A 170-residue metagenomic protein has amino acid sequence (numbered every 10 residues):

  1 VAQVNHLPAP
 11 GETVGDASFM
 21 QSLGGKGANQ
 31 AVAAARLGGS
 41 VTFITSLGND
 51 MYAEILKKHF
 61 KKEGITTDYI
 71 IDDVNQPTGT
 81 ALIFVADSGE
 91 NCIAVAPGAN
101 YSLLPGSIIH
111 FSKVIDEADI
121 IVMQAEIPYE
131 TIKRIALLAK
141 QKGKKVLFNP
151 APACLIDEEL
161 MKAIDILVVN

Functional and structural regions predicted by a protein language model:
V1-S46, M51-I65: Glycine-rich phosphate/adenosyl-contacting loop at the front of the ribokinase-like
A2, T78-T80, E90-N91: Change "...and in nucleic-acid phosphodiester-cleaving endonucleases..." to "...and in nucleic-acid processing enzymes
V14, S18-N29, M51, D73-P77 (+3 more regions): Residues at secondary-structure transition points
S18, I44-N49, T67-T78, N149-A151: Beta-strand->loop->alpha-helix junctions that form or flank phosphate-binding loops in nucleotide-handling enzymes
M20, I44, A81, I120-I121: Short aromatic/hydrophobic contact patches that present stacked aromatics for nucleic-acid/ligand binding
K57-D72, I83-V169: Ribokinase/PfkB-type carbohydrate-kinase core domain
